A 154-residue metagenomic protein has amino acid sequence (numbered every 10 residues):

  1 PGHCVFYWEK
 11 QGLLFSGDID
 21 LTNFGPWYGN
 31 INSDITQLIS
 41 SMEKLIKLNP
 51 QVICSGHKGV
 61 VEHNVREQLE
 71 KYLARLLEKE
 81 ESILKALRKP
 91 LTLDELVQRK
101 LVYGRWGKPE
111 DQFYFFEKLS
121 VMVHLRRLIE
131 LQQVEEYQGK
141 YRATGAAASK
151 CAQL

Functional and structural regions predicted by a protein language model:
P1-E80: Metallo-beta-lactamase
K85-L154: C-terminal regulatory/interaction regions
